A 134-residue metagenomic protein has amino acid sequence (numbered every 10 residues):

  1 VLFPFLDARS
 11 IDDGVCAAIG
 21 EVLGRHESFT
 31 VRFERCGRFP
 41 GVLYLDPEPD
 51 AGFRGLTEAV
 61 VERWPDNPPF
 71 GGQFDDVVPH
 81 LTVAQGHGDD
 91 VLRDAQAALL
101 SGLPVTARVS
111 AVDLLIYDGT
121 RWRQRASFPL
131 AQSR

Functional and structural regions predicted by a protein language model:
V1-R134: Histidine-dependent nucleotide/RNA phosphoesterase domain, centered on the 2H-phosphoesterase fold with its duplicated
